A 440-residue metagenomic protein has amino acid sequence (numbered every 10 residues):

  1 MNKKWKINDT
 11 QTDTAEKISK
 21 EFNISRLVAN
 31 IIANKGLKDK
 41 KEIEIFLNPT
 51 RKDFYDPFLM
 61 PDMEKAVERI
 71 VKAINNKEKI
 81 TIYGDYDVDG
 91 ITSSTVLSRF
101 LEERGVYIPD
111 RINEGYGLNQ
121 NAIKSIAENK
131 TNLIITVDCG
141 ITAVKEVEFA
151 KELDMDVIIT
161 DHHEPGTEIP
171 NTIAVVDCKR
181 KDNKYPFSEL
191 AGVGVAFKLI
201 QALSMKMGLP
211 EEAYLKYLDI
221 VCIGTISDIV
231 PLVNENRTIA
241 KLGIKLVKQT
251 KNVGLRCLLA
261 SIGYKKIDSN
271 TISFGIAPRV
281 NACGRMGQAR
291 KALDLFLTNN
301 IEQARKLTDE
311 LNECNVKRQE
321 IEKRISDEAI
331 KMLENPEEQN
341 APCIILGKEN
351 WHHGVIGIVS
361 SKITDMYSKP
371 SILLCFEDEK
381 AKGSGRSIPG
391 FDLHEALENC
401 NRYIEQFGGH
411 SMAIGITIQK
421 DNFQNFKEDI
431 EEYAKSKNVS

Functional and structural regions predicted by a protein language model:
N2, N8-L133, L153-D154, S204-E432 (+1 more regions): Hydrophobic helix-and-loop "lid/oligomerization" segment in the mid-to-C-terminal part of catalytic domains
V137-L190: Histidine/acidic-residue-rich, glycine-tolerant segments that coordinate divalent metal ions
I159-T167, N425-S436: A short, terminal or domain-edge coil/loop segment
E168-L209, Y214-I226, D421: Short alpha-helices
